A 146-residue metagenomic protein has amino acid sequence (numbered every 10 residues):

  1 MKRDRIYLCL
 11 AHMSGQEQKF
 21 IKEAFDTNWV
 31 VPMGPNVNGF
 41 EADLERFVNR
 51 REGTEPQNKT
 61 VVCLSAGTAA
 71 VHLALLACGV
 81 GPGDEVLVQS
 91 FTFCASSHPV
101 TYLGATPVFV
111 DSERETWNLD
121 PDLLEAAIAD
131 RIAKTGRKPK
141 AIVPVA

Functional and structural regions predicted by a protein language model:
M1-V31: N-terminal "arm"/small-domain region of PLP-dependent enzymes with the aminotransferase-like
F20, G39, D43, L73 (+2 more regions): Alpha-helical elements of Rossmann-like donor-binding domains used by nucleotide-donor carbohydrate transfer enzymes
M33-E85, P99-T101, F109-D111, K134: Phosphate-binding glycine-rich loop
C63, V88, A141-P144: A short beta-strand submotif of the Rossmann-like class I SAM-dependent methyltransferase core that lines
S90-F91, S112: Short beta->alpha hinge that forms the Motif I/post-I loop of the SAM-binding pocket
T92-S97: Conserved coil-to-alpha-helix start sites within the AMP-binding
G104: Structured binding elements
E115-A146: Active-site phosphate-binding strand-loop segment of PLP-dependent enzymes
